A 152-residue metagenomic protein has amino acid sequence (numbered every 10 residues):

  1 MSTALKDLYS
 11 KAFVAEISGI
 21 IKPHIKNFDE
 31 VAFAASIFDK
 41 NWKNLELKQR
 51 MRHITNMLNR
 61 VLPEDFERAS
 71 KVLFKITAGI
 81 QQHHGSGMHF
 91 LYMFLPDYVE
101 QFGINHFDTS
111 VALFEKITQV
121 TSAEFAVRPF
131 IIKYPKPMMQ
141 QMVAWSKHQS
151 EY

Functional and structural regions predicted by a protein language model:
M1-Y152: Surface-facing alpha-helical segments and adjacent helix-coil boundary elements at the starts of domains
